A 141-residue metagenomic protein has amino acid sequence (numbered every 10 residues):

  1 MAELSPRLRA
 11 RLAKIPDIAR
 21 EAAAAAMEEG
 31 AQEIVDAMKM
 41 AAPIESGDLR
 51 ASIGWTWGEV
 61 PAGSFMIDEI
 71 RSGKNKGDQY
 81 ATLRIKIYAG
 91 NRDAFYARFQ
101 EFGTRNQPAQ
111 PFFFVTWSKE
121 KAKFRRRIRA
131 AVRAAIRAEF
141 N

Functional and structural regions predicted by a protein language model:
M1-R84, Y88-N141: Short, Lys/Arg-rich flexible segments
